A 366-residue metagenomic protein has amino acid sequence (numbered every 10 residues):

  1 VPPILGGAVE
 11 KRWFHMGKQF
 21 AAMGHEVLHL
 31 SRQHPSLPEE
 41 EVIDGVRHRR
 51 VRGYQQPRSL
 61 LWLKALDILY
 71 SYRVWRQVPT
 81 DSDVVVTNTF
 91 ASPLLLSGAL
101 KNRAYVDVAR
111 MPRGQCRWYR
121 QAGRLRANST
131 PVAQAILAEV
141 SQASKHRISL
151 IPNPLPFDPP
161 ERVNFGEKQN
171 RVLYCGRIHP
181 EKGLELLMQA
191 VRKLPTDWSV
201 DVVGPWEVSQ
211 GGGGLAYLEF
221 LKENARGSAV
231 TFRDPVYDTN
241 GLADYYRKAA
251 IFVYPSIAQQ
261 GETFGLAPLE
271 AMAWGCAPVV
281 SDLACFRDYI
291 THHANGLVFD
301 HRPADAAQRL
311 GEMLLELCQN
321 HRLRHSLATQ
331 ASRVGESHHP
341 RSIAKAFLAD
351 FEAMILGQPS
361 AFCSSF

Functional and structural regions predicted by a protein language model:
V1, Q19-L61, V208: N-terminal strand-loop element at the rim of the active site of nucleotide-sugar-dependent glycosyltransferases
G114-C116, G123-R147, L155-P160, A216: A short, active-site helix/loop in glycosyltransferases that binds the activated sugar's phosphate group
R126, L155, P159, N164-K182 (+2 more regions): Conserved donor-binding/catalytic core segment of Leloir-type glycosyltransferases
D158, Q319-A353: A charged, aromatic-enriched C-terminal amphipathic alpha-helix characteristic of glycosyltransferases across folds
G214-V236, N240: Nucleotide-activated donor-binding/catalytic signature segment of Leloir-type glycosyltransferases, i.e., the conserved
R247-T263: Acidic donor-binding loop of glycosyltransferase active sites
A277-V280, I290: Short hydrophobic beta-strand element within catalytic cores of glycosyltransferases and related nucleotide-activated
R287-L315, R322-L323: Change "using UDP/GDP/dTDP sugars" to "using nucleotide sugars
